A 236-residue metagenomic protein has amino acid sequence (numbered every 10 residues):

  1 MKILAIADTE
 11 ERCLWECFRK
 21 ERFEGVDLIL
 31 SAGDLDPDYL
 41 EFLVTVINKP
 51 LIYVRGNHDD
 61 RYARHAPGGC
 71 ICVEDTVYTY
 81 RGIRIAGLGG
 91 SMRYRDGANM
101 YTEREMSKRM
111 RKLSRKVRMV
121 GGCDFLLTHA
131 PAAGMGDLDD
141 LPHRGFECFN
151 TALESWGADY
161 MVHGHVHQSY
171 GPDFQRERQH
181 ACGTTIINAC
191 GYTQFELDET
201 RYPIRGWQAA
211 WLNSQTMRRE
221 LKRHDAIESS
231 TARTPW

Functional and structural regions predicted by a protein language model:
M1-V44, S114-G122, K222, A226 (+1 more regions): N-terminal active-site segment of His-dependent metallophosphoesterases
A5-A7, L28-D34, I52-N57, V73 (+3 more regions): Active-site neighborhood of phospho(di)ester-bond hydrolases with catalytic His/Asp-centered motifs
A5-C13, R55-C148: Conserved catalytic scaffold of divalent metal-dependent phosphoesterases
I6, W15, R64, V77-R81 (+2 more regions): Binuclear metal-dependent phosphoesterase catalytic core
E10-L14, L35-E41, N57-A63, R93-G97 (+3 more regions): Active-site environment of divalent metal-dependent phosphoester hydrolases
R19-K20, L40-V44, F146-L153, R176-E177: Short amphipathic alpha-helical segments and helix-helix/interface helices
V46-I47, P67-G68, A181-C182: Short, structured coil segments at secondary-structure junctions
M119-G122, A152-A158: A structural motif corresponding to the C-terminal end of an alpha-helix and its immediate exit/capping segment
